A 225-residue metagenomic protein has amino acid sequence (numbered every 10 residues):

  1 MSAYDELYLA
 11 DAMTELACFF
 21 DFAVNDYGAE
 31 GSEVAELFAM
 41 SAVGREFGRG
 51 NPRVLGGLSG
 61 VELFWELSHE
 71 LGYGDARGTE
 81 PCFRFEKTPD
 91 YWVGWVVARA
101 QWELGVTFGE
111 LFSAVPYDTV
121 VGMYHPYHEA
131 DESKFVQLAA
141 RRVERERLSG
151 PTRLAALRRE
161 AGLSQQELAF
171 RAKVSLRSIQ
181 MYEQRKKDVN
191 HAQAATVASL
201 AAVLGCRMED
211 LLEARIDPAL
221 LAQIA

Functional and structural regions predicted by a protein language model:
L9-E66: N-terminal interaction modules that seed assembly of large macromolecular complexes
S32, A155-A156, Q166, L176-R177 (+1 more regions): Residues within the helices of the helix-turn-helix
F38, G162-Y182: Short alpha-helical DNA-recognition segment
G50-P52, V174-N190: Recognition helix of helix-turn-helix/homeodomain-like DNA-binding domains that insert into the DNA major groove
F64-G72, A194-D210: DNA major-groove recognition helix of helix-turn-helix/homeodomain DNA-binding modules
L138-G162: A short, Lys/Arg-rich alpha-helix, primarily the initiator
E183-K186, Q193, L204, R215: DNA major-groove recognition helix of helix-turn-helix
L212-A225: Short, charged recognition helix plus adjacent turn of helix-turn-helix-like nucleic-acid-binding domains
